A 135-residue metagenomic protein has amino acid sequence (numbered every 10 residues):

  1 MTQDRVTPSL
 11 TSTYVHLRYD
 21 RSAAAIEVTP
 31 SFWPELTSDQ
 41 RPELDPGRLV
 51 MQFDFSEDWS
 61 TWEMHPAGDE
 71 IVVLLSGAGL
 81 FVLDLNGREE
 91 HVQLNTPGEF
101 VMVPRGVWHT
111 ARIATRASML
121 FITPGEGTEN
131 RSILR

Functional and structural regions predicted by a protein language model:
M1-R18, A24, T110-R135: Double-stranded beta-helix
M1-W62: A short, N-terminal "cap"/entry segment at the start of jelly-roll beta-barrel domains of the cupin/DSBH fold
P46-R48, F55-W59, S76-L80, G87 (+1 more regions): Short, charged/polar surface micro-motifs in flexible loops or helix N-caps
G47, G68-I71, R116-A117: Short, surface-exposed beta-edge/turn micro-motifs
E57-I71, R88-E89: A short beta-loop-beta micro-motif enriched in histidine and acidic residues
H65, N86, L94, I113-T115: Short glycine/proline-enriched turns and hinge-like loops at secondary-structure junctions
P66-F81, L85, I122: Short, conserved beta-strand element in jelly-roll/cupin
L85-R105: Short acidic-glycine-tyrosine-enriched beta hairpin
